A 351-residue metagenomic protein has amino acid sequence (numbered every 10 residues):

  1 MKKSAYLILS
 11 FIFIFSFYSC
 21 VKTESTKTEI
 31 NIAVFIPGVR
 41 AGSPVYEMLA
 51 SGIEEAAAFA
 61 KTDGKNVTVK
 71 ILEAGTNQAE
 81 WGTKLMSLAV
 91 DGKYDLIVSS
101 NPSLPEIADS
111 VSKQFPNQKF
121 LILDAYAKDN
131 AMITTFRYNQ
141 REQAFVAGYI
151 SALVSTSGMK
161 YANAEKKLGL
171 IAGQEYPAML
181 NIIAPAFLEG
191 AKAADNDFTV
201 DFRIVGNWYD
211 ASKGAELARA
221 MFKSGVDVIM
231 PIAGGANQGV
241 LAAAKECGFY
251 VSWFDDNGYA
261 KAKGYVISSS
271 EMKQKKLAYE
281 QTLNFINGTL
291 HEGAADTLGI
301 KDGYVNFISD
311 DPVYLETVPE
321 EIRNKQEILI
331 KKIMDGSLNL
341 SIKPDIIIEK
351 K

Functional and structural regions predicted by a protein language model:
M1-K2, V21: Short, intrinsically disordered low-complexity segments
K2-S10: Sec-dependent signal peptide recognition, specifically the positively charged N-region followed immediately by
S16-S19: C-terminal motif of bacterial Sec signal peptides marking the signal peptidase cleavage site
T23-K351: A residue-level marker of the well-folded mature domains of exported/periplasmic proteins
